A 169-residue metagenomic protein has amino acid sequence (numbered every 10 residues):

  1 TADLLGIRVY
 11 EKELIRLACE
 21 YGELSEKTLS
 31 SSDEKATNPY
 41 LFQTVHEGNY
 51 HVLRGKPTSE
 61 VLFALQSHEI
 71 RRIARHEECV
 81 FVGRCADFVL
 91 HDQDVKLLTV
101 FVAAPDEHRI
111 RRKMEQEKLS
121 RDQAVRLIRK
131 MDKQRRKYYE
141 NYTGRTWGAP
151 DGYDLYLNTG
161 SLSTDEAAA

Functional and structural regions predicted by a protein language model:
T1-A2: Glycine-rich phosphate-binding P-loop
G6-E20: Short beta-strand-centered segment that lines the nucleotide-binding/catalytic pocket of NTP-utilizing
R16-E78: ATP-dependent small-molecule kinase phosphotransfer cores that center on conserved nucleotide phosphate-binding segments
T37-V45, F88, S120-D165: Small-molecule kinase domains that catalyze NTP-dependent phosphoryl transfer to phosphate-bearing small molecules
S67, T164-A169: Short, amphipathic alpha-helical "lid/cap" segments that border enzyme active or binding sites
I73-C79, G83-D94, L98-V100: RNA pseudouridine synthases
A86-F88, A103-R109, S161-S163: Conserved nucleotide-binding/hydrolysis micro-motifs of P-loop NTPases
V95-E115, R121-M131: Conserved phosphate-donor/acceptor-positioning beta-strand/loop module used by diverse small-molecule
